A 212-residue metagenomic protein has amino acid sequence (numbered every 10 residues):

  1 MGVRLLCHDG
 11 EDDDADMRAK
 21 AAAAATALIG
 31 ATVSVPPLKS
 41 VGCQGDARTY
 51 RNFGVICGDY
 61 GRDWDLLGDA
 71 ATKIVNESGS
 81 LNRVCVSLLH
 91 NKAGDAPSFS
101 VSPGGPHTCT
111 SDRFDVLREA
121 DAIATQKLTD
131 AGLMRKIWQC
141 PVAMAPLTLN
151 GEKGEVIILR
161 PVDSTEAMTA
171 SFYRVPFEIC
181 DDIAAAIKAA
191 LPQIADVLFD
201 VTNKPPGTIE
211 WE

Functional and structural regions predicted by a protein language model:
M1-E212: ATP/NTP-dependent adenylation/nucleotidyl-transfer catalytic domains that generate, transfer, or process NMP-activated
